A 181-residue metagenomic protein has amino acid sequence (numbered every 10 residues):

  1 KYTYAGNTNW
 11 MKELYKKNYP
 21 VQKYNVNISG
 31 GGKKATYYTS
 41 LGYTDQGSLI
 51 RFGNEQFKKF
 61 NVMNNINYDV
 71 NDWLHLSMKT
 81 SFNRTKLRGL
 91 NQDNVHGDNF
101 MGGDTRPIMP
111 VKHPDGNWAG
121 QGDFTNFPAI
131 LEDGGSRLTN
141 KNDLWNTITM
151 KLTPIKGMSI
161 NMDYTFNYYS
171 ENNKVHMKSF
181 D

Functional and structural regions predicted by a protein language model:
K1-N54, D133-G134, K151-T153: Residues embedded in well-ordered regular secondary structure
K1-N7, T44, S48-W145, N161-D181: Surface-exposed loop/interface segments of Gram-negative outer-membrane beta-barrel transport/assembly proteins
Q22-Y24, K33-Y37, D72-M78, K156-M162: Outer-envelope beta-barrel architecture signal
Y24-V26, T147-T149, F166-Y168: Short secondary-structure capping/turn segments at boundaries of alpha-helices and beta-strands
G30-G32, Y68-D69, T80, M150-L152 (+1 more regions): Residue-level signature of outer-membrane beta-barrel architecture
